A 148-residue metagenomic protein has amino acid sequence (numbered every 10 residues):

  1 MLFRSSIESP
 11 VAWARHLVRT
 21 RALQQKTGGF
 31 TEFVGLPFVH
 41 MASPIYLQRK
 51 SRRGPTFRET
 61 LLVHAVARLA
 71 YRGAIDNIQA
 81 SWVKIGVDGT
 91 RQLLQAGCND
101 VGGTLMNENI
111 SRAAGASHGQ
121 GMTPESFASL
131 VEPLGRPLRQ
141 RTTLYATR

Functional and structural regions predicted by a protein language model:
S5-W13: Canonical radical SAM enzyme core domain
W13, A22-Q24: Aromatic-lined glycan-binding groove of carbohydrate-active enzymes
W13-H16, T60: Aromatic/hydrophobic pocket-lining residues that form the small-molecule binding cavity in soluble enzyme cores
R19: Glycine-rich anion-binding loops and their surrounding alpha/beta cores
Q24-R148: Auxiliary Fe-S-binding modules of radical SAM enzymes
